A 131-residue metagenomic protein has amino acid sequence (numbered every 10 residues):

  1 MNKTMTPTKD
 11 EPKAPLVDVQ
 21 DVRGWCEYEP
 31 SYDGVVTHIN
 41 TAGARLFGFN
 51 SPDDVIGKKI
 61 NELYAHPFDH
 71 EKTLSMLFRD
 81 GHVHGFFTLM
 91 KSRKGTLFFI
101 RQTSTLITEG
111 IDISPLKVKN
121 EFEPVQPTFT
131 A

Functional and structural regions predicted by a protein language model:
M1-Y32, Q126-A131: PAS/LOV and related PAS-like sensory modules
A14-P15, A65-S92: Terminal output helix/cap of sensory domains in signal transduction proteins
G24, H84-L89, K94-T103, L116-K119: PAS/PAC sensory module
S31, N40, S92, E109: Short, acidic, Ser/Thr-enriched surface-loop or helix-capping motifs
D33, T37, T41-R45: PAS/LOV sensory domain surfaces, especially short acidic/polar patches at coil-to-helix junctions
G43-V55: PAS/PAS-like sensory domain cap-loop motif
V55-P67: PAS-family sensory/regulatory domains
Q102-T130: Short loop/turn elements at sensory-signaling interfaces that couple input to output
